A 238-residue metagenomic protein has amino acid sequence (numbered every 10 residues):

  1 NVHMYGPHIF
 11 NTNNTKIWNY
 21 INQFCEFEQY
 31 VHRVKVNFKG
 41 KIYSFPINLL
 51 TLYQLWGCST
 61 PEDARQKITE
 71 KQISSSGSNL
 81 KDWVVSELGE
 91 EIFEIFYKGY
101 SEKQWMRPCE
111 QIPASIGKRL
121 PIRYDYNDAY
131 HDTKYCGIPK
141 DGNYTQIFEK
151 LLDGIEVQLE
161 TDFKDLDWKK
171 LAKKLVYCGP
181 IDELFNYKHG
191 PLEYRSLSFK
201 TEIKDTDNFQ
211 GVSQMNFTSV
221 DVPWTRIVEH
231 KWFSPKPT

Functional and structural regions predicted by a protein language model:
N1, V34-F38, M215-F217: Short acidic-hydrophobic surface loop/beta-edge motif
N1-F24, V34: Glycine-rich FAD cofactor-binding loop and adjacent beta-loop-alpha segment at the N-terminus of flavoprotein
M4-H8, K134-I138, F199-E202: A short acidic, glycine-rich active-site loop that binds or catalyzes chemistry on phosphate/adenosine moieties
Q29-H32, Q210: A short, compositionally biased
V36-K174, C178-F185: Active-site/ligand-binding neighborhood in enzyme catalytic cores
T161-T238: Mid-domain catalytic core of redox enzymes that form a hydrophobic substrate pocket/lid adjacent to a catalytic redox
